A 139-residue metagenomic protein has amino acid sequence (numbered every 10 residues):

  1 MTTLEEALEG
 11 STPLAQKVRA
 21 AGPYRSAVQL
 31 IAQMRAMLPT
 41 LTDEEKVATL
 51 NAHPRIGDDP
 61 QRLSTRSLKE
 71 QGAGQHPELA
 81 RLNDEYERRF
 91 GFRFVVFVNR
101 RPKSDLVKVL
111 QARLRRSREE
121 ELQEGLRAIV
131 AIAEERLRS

Functional and structural regions predicted by a protein language model:
E6-L8, P13-Y86, I132-S139: Aromatic-anchored, charged helix-turn/loop surface patch used as a conserved interaction hotspot
L79-S139: C-terminal non-catalytic interaction appendages of large macromolecular assemblies
